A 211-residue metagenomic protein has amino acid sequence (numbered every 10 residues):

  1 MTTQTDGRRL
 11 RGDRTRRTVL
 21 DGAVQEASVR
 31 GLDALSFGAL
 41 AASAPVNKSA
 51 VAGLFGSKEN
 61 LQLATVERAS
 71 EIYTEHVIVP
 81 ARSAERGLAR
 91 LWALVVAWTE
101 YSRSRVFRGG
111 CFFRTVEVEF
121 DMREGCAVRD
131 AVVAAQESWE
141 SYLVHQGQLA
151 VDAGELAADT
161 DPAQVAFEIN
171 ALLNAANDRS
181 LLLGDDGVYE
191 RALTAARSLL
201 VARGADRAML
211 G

Functional and structural regions predicted by a protein language model:
M1-R14, R207-G211: N-terminal intrinsically disordered/low-complexity leader segments
T18, G22, E26-N60, A64: Helix-turn-helix
A64, I78-G109, P162-I169: Hydrophobic alpha-helical connector segments
E67-T74: Short, basic, alpha-helical segments at the C-terminal edge of helix-turn-helix-like DNA-binding modules
R90, R105-A127: Amphipathic alpha-helical segments used for helix-helix packing
Y101-S104, L149, I169-D186, L199-M209: Amphipathic C-terminal alpha-helical segment
R108, G125-D152, Q164-F167, R191-T194: Amphipathic alpha-helical packing segments from all-alpha helical-bundle domains
G109, R114, A158-R179, R191-S198: Hydrophobic alpha-helical segments that form the core of small-molecule binding pockets and/or dimer interfaces
